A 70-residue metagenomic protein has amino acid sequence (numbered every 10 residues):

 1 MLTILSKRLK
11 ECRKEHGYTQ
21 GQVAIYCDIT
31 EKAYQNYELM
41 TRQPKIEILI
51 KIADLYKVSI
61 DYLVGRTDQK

Functional and structural regions predicted by a protein language model:
M1-I4, R42: A detector for short, charged/polar N-terminal pre-domain segments
L5, L9, S59-I60: Hydrophobic side chains within well-formed alpha-helices
K7-Y26, K51: Short basic helix-loop element that most often maps to the first helix and adjoining turn of HTH DNA-binding modules
L9, V23-A24, Y34-Y37, L63: Conserved hydrophobic/aromatic packing and binding residues within compact polymer-binding modules
Y26, V64-K70: Short, charged recognition helix plus adjacent turn of helix-turn-helix-like nucleic-acid-binding domains
D28-Q43: Recognition helix of helix-turn-helix/homeodomain-like DNA-binding domains that insert into the DNA major groove
E47-Y62: DNA major-groove recognition helix of helix-turn-helix/homeodomain DNA-binding modules
